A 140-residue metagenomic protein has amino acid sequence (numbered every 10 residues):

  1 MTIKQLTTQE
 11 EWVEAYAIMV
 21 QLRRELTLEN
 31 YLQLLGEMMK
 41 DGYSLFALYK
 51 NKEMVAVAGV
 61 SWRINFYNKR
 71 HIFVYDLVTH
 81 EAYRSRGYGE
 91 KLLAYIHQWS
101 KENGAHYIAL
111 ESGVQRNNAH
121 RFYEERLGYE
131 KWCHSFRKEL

Functional and structural regions predicted by a protein language model:
T2-K69, E139: Acetyl-CoA-dependent GNAT
R63-V74, R84, E130-W132: A conserved beta-turn-beta hairpin within the catalytic core of GNAT-like acetyltransferases that forms part
Y75-L77, H97: Conserved acidic functional residues
L77-T79, S112: Hydrophobic adenine-recognition pocket in adenosine-nucleotide-binding enzymes
Y83, G87-Y95: Conserved acetyl-CoA pyrophosphate-binding loop and the N-cap/start of the following alpha-helix in GNAT-like
E90, V114-H134, K138: Conserved active-site alpha-helix within GNAT-family acetyltransferase domains
L93, S100-S112: Conserved GNAT acetyl-CoA-binding A-motif
